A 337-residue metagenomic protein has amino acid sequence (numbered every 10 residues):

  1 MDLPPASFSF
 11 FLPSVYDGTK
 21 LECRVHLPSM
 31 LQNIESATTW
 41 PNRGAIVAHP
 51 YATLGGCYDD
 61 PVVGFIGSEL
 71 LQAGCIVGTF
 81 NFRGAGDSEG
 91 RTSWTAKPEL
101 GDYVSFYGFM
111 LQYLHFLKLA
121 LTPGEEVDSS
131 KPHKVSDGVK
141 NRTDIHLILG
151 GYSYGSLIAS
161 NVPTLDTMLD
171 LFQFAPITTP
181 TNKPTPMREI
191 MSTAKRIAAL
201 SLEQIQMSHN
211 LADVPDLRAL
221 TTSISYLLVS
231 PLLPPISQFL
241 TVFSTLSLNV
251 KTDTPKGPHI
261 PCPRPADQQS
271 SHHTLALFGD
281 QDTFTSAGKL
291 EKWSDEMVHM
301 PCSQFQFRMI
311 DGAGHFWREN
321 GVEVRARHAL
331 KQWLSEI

Functional and structural regions predicted by a protein language model:
M1-R43: N-terminal cap/lid segment of alpha/beta-hydrolase-fold proteins
T53-L54, G90, A313-R325: Catalytic histidine-centered segment of alpha/beta-hydrolase-like enzymes
G55-F65, A287-G288: The serine-hydrolase catalytic nucleophile loop
V62, T92-K140, M168, F172-M191 (+1 more regions): Alpha/beta-hydrolase active-site loop
F65-E89: Conserved alpha/beta-hydrolase
G150-A159: Gly/Ala-rich beta-loop-alpha elbow adjacent to hydrolase catalytic centers
S270, L275-F278, D282: Short beta-strand/loop motif that positions the catalytic acidic residue of the alpha/beta-hydrolase fold
M297-F316: Catalytic histidine neighborhood in serine/cysteine hydrolases with alpha/beta-hydrolase-type architecture
